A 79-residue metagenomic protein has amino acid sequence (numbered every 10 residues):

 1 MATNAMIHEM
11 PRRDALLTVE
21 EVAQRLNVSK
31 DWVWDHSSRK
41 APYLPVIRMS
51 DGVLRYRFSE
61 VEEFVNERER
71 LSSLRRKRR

Functional and structural regions predicted by a protein language model:
M1-A2, E60: Compositionally biased, low-complexity intrinsically disordered regions
A2-D35, E67: Polyanion-binding surface elements
L16, R57-S59: Short, highly charge-biased, low-complexity peptide segments
L26-R55: Major-groove DNA-recognition helix of helix-turn-helix-type DNA-binding domains
S59-R79: A short, Lys/Arg-enriched interface patch at domain edges and termini
